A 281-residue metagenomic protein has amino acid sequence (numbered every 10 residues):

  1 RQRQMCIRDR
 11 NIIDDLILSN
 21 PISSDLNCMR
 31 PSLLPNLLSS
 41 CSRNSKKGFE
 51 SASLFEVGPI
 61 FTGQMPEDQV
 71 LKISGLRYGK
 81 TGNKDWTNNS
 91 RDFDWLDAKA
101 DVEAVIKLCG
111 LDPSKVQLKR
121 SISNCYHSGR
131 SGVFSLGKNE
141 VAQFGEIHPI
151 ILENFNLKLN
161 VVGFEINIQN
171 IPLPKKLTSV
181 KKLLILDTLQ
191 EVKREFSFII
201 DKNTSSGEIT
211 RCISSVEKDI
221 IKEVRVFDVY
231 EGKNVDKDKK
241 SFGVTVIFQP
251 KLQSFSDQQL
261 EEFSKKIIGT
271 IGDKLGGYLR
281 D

Functional and structural regions predicted by a protein language model:
R1, R8, G82-D281: A carboxyl-terminal module marker
R1-Q4, R8-A52, I247-Q249, Q259-D281: Extended, well-folded interaction surfaces typified by the phenylalanyl-tRNA synthetase beta subunit core
L16, A52, S74, V162 (+1 more regions): Structural motif
S19-P21, F55-N88, L136, S241-P250: Polyanion/phosphate-binding surface patch
L34-S42, G58, K99, E103 (+1 more regions): Predominant activation on well-ordered alpha-helical scaffold segments within soluble catalytic domains
S39-R43, K47, G63, Y78-G79 (+2 more regions): Short, well-ordered loop/turn and helix-capping segments at boundaries between secondary-structure elements and domains
R43-N44, G63-M65, I122, E153: A generic local secondary-structure boundary/capping motif
A52, V70, H127-G129: Short beta-strand-initiation
